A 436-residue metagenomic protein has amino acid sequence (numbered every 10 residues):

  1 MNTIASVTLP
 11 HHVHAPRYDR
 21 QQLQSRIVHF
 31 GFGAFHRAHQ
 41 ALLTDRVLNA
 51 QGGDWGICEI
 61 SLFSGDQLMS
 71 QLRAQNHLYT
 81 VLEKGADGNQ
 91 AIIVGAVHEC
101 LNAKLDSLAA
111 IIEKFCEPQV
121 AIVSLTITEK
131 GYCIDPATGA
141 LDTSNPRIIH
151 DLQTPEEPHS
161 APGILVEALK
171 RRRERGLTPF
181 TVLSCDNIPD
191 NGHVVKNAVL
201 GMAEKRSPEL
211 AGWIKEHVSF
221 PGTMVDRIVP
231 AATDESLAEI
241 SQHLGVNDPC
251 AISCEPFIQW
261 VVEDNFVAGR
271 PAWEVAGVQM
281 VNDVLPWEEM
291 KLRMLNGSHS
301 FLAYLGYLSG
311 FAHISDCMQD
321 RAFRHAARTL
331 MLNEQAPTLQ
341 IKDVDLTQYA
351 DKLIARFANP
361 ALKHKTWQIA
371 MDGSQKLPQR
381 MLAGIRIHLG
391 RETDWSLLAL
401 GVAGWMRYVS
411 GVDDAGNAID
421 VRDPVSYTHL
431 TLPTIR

Functional and structural regions predicted by a protein language model:
N2-L430, R436: Substrate/ligand-engaging "lid" and interaction regions
